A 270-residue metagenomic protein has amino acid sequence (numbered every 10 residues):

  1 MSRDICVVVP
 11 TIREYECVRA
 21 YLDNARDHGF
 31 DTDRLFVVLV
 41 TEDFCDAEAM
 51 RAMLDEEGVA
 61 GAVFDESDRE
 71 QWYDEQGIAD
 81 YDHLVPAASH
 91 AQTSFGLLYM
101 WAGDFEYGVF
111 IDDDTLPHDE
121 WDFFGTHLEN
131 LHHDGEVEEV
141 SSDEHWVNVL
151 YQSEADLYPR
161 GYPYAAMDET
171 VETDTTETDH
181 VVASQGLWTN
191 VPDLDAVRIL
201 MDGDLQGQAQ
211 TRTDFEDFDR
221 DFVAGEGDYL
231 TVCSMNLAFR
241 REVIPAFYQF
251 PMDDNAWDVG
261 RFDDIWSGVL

Functional and structural regions predicted by a protein language model:
M1-V40: N-proximal low-complexity "stem/linker" segments adjacent to membrane-targeting elements
Y15-V18, D43-R51: Short, charged/polar "capping" segments at the starts of alpha-helices and the immediately preceding loops
V40-C45, T115: Short beta-alpha junction loops
D46-D104, E120-H133: Active-site-proximal specificity loops/subdomain of glycosyltransferases
R69-D80, H118-P251: Conserved catalytic core of nucleotide-sugar-dependent glycosyltransferases
G108: Short aromatic/hydrophobic "clamp" motif used to bind/position activated sugar donors
I111: Catalytic metal- and UDP-sugar-binding loop of GT-A-like glycosyltransferases, i.e., residues flanking the conserved
A256-W266: Acidic donor-binding loop at a coil-to-helix junction in glycosyltransferase catalytic cores that engages
